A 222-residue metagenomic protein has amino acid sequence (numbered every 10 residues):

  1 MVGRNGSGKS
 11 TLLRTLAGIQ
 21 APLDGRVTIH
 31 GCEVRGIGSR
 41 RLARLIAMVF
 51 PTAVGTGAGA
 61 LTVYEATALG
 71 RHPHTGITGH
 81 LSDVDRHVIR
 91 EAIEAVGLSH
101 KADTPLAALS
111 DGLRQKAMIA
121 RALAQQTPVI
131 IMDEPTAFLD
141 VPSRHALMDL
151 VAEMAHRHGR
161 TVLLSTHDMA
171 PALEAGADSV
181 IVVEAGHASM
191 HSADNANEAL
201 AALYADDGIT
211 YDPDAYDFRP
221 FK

Functional and structural regions predicted by a protein language model:
A17: Helix-to-loop junction immediately C-terminal to a conserved catalytic motif
G25-R35, L42: Conserved ABC transporter NBD signature motif
H80, P105-L109: Conserved ABC ATPase signature
I130-E134: Catalytic Walker B motif of ABC-type/P-loop ATPase nucleotide-binding domains
T166-H167: H-loop/switch region of ABC-family ATPase nucleotide-binding domains
G176-A193: H-loop (His-switch) and adjacent beta-strand-loop-beta switch element of ABC-type ATPase nucleotide-binding domains
N197-K222: ABC ATPase nucleotide-binding domains
